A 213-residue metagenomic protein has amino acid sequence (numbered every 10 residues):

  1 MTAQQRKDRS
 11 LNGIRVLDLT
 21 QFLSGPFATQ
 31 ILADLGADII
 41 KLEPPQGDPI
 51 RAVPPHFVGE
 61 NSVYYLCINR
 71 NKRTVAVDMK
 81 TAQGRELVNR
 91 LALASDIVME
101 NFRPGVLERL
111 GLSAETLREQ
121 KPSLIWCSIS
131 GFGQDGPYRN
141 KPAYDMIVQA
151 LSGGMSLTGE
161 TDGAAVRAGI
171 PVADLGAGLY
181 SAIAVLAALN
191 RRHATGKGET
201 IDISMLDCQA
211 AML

Functional and structural regions predicted by a protein language model:
M1-A194, T200, M205: N-terminal helix-loop segment corresponding to the beta1-alpha1 unit of nucleotide/adenylate-binding folds
A210-L213: Active-site-adjacent elements of ketosynthase-type condensing enzymes
